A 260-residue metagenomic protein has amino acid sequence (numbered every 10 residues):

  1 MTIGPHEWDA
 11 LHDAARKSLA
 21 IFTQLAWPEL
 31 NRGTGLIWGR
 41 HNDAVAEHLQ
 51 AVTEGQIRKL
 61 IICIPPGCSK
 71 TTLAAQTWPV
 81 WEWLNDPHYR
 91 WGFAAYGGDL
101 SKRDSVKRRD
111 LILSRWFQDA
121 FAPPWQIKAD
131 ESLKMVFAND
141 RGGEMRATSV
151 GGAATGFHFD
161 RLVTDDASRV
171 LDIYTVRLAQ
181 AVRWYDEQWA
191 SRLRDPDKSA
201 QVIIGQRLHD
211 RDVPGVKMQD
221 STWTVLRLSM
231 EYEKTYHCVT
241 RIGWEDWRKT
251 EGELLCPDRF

Functional and structural regions predicted by a protein language model:
M1-R58: N-terminal accessory segments
I37-N42, K70-T71, A75, A181-V182: Phosphate/oxyanion-binding active-site loops and adjacent basic polyanion-contact surfaces
K59-I61, R90-G92, E144, R161 (+1 more regions): Residue-level preference for the first positions of well-ordered beta-strands
I62-A120: Conserved P-loop
P66-G67, G98-D99, G152-A153, S168-R169 (+2 more regions): Short, solvent-exposed loop/turn segments at secondary-structure junctions
A94-A154: Conserved nucleotide-state-sensing and coupling region of NTP-binding domains
K134-Q188: Conserved RecA-like ASCE ATPase "motif II neighborhood" in helicase/translocase motors
D172-F260: Non-catalytic, compositionally simple segments
